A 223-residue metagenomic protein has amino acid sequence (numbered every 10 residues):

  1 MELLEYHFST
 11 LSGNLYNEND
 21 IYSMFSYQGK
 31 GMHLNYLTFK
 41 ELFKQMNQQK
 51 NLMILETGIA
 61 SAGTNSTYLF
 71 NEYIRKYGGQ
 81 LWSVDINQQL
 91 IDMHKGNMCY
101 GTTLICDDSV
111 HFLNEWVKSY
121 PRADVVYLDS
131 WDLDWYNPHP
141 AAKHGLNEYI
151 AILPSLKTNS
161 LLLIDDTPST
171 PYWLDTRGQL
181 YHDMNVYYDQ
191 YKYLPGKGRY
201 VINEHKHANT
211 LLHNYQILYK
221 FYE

Functional and structural regions predicted by a protein language model:
M1-E223: A short alpha-helical cap/connector motif
